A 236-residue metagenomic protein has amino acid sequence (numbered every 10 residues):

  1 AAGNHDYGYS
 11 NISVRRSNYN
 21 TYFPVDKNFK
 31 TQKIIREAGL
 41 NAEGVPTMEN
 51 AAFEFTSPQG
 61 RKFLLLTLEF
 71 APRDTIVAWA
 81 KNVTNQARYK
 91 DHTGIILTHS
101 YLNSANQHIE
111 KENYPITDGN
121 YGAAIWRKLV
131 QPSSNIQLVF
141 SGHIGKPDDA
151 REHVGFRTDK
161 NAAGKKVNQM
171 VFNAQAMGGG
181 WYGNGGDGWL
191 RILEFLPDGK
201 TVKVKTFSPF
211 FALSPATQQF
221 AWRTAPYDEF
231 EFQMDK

Functional and structural regions predicted by a protein language model:
A1-A78, Y89, D149-V171, R191-I192 (+1 more regions): Extended active-site neighborhood of metal-dependent phosphoesterases/phosphodiesterases
G3-N4, H99, G142-H143: Active-site glycine-centered loops adjacent to acidic/histidine catalytic or metal-binding residues that shape
Y7-S13, T75-V77, S104-Y114, D148-R151 (+2 more regions): Extracytoplasmic/secreted cell-surface and envelope-processing proteins
R61-F63, K90-T93, I136, G199-T201: A general structural motif
E69-F70, S100, T206-S208: A mature extracytoplasmic/lumenal domain signature
V77-A78, A87-Q137: Active-site-proximal segments of metal-dependent phosphoesterases and phosphodiesterases across multiple
T117-P197: Conserved beta-sheet core of the metallophosphoesterase superfamily
G183-K236: A short C-terminal boundary segment appended to hydrolase-like catalytic domains
